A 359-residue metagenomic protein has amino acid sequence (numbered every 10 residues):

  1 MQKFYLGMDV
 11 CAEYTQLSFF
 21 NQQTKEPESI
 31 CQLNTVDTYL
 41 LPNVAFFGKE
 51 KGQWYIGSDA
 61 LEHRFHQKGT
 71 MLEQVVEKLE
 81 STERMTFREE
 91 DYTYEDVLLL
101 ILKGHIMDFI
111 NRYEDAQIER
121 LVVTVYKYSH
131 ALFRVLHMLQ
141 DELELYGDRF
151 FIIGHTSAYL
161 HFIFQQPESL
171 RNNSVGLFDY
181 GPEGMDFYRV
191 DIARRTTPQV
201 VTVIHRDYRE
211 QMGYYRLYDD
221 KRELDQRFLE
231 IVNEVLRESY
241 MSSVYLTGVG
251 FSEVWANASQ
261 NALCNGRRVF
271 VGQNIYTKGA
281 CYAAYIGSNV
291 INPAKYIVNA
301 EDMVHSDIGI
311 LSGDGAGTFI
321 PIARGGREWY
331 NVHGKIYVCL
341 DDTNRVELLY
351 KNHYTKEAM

Functional and structural regions predicted by a protein language model:
M1-I30, T70, Q74-V175, N265 (+1 more regions): Nucleotide/phosphate-binding catalytic cleft detector across ATP-hydrolyzing and phosphate-transferring enzymes
G7-Y14, S169-D186, V190-A193, G248-F251 (+1 more regions): A short acidic Gly-Thr/Ser loop motif
L17, F187, W255-N257: Short glycine-/acidic-enriched loop or helix-start segments at secondary-structure transitions that form or flank
F19-K25, F46-Q53, G181, V190-T196 (+2 more regions): Short acidic-glycine loop/turn motifs at beta-strand connectors
C31-T124, I204, Y208-E234, M241: Conserved phosphate-binding loops in N-terminal lobes of ATP-dependent enzymes of the actin/Hsp70/sugar-kinase
Y39, S157-L160, I275-G279: A short acidic, often aromatic-flanked loop/helix-cap motif at beta-alpha or helix-coil junctions that lines enzyme
L145-I163, F187-L224: Short, flexible helix-coil linker/hinge segments at the edges of structured domains or between repeats
R209-M359: Helical "lid/coupling" subdomains associated with nucleotide-phosphate turnover
